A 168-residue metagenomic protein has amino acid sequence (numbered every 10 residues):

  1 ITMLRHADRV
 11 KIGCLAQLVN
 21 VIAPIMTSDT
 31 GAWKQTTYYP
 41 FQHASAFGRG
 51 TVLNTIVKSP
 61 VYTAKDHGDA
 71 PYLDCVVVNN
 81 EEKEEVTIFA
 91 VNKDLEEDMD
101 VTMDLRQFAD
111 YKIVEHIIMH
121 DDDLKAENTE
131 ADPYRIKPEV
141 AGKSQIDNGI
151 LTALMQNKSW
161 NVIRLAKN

Functional and structural regions predicted by a protein language model:
I1-D74, E81-E84: Aromatic/acidic polysaccharide-binding cleft in carbohydrate-active enzymes
L15-A16, S28, F89-V91, M119: Generic beta-strand/beta-sheet core signal
I25-M26, D100-T102, K125-A131: Short conserved micro-motifs at the rims of enzyme active sites and ligand-binding pockets
A70-D110, H116, K158-V162: Carbohydrate-binding surface patches
A109-L151: Acidic, Ser/Thr/Pro-rich beta/coil linker or hinge segments at domain junctions
D147-N168: Beta-strand-rich recognition/accessory modules
